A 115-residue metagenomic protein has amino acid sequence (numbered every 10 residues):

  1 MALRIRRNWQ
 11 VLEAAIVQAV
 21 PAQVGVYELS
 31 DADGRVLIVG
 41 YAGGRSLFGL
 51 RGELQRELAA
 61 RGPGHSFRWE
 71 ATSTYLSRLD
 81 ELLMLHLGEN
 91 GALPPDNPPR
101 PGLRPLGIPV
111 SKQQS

Functional and structural regions predicted by a protein language model:
M1-L37, Y41-S115: Boundary/linker segments flanking structured domains
